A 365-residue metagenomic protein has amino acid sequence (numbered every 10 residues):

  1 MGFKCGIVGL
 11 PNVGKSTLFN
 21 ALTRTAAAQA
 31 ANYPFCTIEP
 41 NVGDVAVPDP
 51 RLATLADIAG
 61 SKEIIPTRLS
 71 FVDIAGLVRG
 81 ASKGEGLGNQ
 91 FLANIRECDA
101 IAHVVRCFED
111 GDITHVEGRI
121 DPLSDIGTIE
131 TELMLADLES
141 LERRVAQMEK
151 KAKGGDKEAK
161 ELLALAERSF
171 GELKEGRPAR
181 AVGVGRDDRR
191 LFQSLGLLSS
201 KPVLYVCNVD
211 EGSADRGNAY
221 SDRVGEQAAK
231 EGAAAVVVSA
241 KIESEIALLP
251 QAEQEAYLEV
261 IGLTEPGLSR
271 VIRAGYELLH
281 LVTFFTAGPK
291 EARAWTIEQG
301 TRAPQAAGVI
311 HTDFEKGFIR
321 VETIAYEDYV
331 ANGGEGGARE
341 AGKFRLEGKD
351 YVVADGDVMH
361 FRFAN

Functional and structural regions predicted by a protein language model:
M1-T114, E142-R143, M148: Conserved G1/Walker A P-loop phosphate-binding module
G2-V8, V13, F19, Q147-A354 (+1 more regions): C-terminal-of-GTPase-core extension/linker across diverse P-loop GTPases
G6, F35, P40-G43, P50-L52 (+17 more regions): Short capping/connector residues at structural and topological boundaries
L22, G84-L87, V116-R119, N218-D222 (+1 more regions): Short, glycine/charged-enriched secondary-structure capping and boundary segments
A26-P34, N41-G43, R51-T54, K83 (+11 more regions): Glycine-rich, flexible loop/turn motifs
F35, A75, E109, D121 (+4 more regions): General secondary-structure edge motif
F35, D49-L52, I65-F71, E85-D99 (+9 more regions): Amphipathic alpha-helical transducer elements in NTP-driven molecular machines
G43-P48, A75-E85, R96-K157, E172-G185 (+1 more regions): Conserved Switch II/interswitch segment of TRAFAC-class P-loop GTPases
